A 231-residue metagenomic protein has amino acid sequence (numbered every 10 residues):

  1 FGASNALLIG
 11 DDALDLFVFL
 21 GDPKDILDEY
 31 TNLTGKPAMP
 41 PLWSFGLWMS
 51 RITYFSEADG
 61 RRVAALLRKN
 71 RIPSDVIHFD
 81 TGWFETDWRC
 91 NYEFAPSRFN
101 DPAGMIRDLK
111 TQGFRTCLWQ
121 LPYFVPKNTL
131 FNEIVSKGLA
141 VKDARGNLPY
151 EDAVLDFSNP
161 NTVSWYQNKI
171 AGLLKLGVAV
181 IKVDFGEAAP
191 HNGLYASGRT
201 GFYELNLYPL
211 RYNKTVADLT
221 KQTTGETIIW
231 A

Functional and structural regions predicted by a protein language model:
F1-D75, I106-D108, Q112-T116: Carbohydrate-recognition beta-sandwich/jelly-roll modules in extracellular/periplasmic carbohydrate-active proteins
P73-A231: Aromatic- and carboxylate-enriched substrate-binding clefts and catalytic-loop regions of carbohydrate-active enzymes
